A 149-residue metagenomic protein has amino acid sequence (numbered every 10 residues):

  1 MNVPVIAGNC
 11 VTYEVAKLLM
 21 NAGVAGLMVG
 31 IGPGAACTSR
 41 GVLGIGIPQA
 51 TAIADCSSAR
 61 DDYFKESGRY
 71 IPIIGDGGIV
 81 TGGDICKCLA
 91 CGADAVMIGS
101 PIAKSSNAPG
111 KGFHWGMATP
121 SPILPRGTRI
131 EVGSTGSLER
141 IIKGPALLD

Functional and structural regions predicted by a protein language model:
M1-V5, Y13-M28: Hydrophobic, small-residue-rich alpha-helical packing segments that form membrane-like cores
N2, A22, G44-G75, V80-D149: Alpha/beta catalytic cores of nucleotide-metabolism and tRNA/nucleoside-modifying enzymes
P4-A7, G30, C37-T38, E66: Tandem CBS (Cystathionine beta-synthase) repeat/Bateman regulatory domains
I6-N9, V29-I31, G75-I79: Glycine-rich beta-strand-to-loop/alpha-helix junction loops that act as flexible
C10-V15, V80-G82: Short acidic loop-to-helix transition motifs that present clustered carboxylates
Y13-E14, P33-T38, I102-N107: Short gly/pro/ser/thr-enriched loop/turn and capping motifs at secondary-structure boundaries
A25-P33, I98-G99: Non-cysteine beta-strand/loop elements that form the S-adenosyl-L-methionine
